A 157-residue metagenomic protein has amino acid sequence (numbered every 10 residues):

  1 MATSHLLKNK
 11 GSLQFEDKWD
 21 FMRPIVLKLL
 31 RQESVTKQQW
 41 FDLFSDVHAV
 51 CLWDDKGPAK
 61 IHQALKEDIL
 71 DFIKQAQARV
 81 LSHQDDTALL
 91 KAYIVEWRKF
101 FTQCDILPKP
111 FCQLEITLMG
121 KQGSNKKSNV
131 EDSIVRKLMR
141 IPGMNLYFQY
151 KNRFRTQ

Functional and structural regions predicted by a protein language model:
M1-Q157: Eukaryotic scaffold/interaction segments
